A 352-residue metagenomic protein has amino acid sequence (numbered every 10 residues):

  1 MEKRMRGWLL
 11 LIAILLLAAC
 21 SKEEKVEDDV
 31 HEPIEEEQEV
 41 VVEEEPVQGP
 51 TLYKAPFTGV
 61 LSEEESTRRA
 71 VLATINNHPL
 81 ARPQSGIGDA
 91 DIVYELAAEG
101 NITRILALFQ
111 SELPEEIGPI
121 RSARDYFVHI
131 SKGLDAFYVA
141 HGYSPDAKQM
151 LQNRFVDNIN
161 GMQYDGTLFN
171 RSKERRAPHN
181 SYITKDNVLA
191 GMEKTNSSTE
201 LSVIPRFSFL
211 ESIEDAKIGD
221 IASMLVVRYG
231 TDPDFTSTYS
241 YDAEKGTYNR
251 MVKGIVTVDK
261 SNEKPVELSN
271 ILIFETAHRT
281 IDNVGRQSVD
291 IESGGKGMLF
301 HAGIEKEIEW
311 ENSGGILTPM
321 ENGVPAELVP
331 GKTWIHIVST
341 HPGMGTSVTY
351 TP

Functional and structural regions predicted by a protein language model:
M1-L9: Bacterial N-terminal signal peptides that target proteins for export
L15-A19: C-terminal motif of bacterial Sec signal peptides marking the signal peptidase cleavage site
S21-E24: Bacterial signal peptide processing site
D28-P46, Y53-R68, L72-A90, E99-P352: A surface/extracellular/periplasmic glyco- and lipid-processing/surface-interacting theme
L96: Change "in soluble alpha/beta enzymes" to "in soluble alpha/beta proteins
